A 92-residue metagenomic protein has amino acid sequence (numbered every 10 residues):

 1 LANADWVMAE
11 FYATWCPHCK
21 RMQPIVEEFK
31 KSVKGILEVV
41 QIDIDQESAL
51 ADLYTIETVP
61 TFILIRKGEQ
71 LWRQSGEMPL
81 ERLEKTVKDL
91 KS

Functional and structural regions predicted by a protein language model:
L1-D5, D89-S92: N-terminal leader/targeting and pre-domain segments
A2-T14: Short active-site neighborhood of thiol/selenol oxidoreductases, capturing the structured segment around
M8-A9, V39, F62: Hydrophobic beta-strand anchors of alpha/beta hydrolase catalytic cores
A13, I44, K67: Active-site loop/turn elements of alpha/beta-hydrolase fold enzymes, especially the short glycine-/histidine-rich
C16-C19, F62: The canonical Cys-X-X-Cys-His
H18-V33: Typically the conserved alpha-helix immediately C-terminal to a functionally engaged Cys/Sec in thioredoxin-like
I44-D52: Structural microenvironment flanking redox-active thiols in thiol-disulfide oxidoreductases
T58, L64-S92: Non-catalytic, surface beta->alpha helical segment in thiol-disulfide oxidoreductase systems
